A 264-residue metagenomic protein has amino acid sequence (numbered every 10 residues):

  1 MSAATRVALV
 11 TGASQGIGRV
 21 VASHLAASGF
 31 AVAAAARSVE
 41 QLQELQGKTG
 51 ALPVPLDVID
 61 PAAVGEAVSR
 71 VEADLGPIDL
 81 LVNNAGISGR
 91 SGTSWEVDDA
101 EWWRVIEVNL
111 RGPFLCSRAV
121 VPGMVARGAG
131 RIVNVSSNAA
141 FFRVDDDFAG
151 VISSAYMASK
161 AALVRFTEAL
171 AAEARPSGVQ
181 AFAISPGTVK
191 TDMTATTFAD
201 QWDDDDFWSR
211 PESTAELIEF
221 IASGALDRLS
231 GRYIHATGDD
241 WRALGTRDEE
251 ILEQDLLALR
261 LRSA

Functional and structural regions predicted by a protein language model:
S14-Q15: Conserved glycine-rich cofactor-binding loop
S28-E44: Conserved glycine-rich Rossmann-like NAD(P)H-binding loop of the short-chain dehydrogenase/reductase
L56-E66, D99: The beta1-alpha1 cofactor-binding region of Rossmann-like NAD(H)/NADP(H)-dependent oxidoreductases
G92-S94, E101-W103: Substrate-binding pocket helix/loop in short-chain dehydrogenase/reductase
S117-R118, E168: A short, exposed helix-loop element centered on a Lys and neighboring polar residues
V133-A162, T167-E168, A172-P176, T188: Catalytic loop of short-chain dehydrogenase/reductase
A183, D203-A264: C-terminal helical subdomain
